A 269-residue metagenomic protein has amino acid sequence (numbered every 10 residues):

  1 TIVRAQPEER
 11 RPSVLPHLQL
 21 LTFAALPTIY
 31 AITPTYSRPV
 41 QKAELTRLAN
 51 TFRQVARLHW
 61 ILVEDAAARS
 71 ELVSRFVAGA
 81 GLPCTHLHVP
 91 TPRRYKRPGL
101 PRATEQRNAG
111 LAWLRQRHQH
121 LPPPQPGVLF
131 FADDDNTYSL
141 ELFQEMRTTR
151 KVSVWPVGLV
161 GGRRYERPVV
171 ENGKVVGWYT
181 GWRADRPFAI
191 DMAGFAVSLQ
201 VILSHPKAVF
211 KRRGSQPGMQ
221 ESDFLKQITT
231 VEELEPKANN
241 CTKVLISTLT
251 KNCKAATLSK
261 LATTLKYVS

Functional and structural regions predicted by a protein language model:
T1-T46, K260-S269: Juxtamembrane luminal stem/stalk of type II transmembrane Golgi/ER carbohydrate-processing enzymes
L15-Q19, L45-A49, S70-V73, R107-H118 (+2 more regions): Eukaryotic intrinsically disordered and solvent-exposed regulatory patches
P27-I29, F52-I61, P83-T85: Short loop->beta transition adjacent to catalytic acidic/histidine clusters or analogous donor-positioning motifs
Y30-T33, L62, F130: Short hydrophobic beta-strand elements that form part of the catalytic alpha/beta core underpinning NDP-sugar/donor
T35-V40, A67-A68, D135-Y138, V209: Short acidic, S/G/P-rich loop/turn micro-motifs used as interaction or catalytic elements
R38-A56, A68-F76: Short, well-formed alpha-helical segments that are part of the catalytic scaffolds of diverse glycosyltransferases
D65-G127: Active-site-proximal specificity loops/subdomain of glycosyltransferases
H118-L121, F130-A132, N136-M219, L234-E235 (+2 more regions): Conserved catalytic core of nucleotide-sugar-dependent glycosyltransferases
